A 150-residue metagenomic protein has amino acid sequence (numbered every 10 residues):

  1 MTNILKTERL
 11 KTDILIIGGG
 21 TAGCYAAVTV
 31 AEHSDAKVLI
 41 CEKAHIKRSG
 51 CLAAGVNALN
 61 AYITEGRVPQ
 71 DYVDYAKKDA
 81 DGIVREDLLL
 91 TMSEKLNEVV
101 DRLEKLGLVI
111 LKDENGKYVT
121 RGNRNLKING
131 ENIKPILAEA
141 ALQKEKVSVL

Functional and structural regions predicted by a protein language model:
M1-T2, G19: Amphipathic repeat-derived elements
N3-K6, A36, K43-L150: Conserved N-terminal/central alpha/beta ligand/cofactor-binding core
E8-K11: Short helix-loop-beta connector
D13-I40: N-terminal Rossmann-like FAD-binding beta1-loop-alpha1 element of flavoenzymes
